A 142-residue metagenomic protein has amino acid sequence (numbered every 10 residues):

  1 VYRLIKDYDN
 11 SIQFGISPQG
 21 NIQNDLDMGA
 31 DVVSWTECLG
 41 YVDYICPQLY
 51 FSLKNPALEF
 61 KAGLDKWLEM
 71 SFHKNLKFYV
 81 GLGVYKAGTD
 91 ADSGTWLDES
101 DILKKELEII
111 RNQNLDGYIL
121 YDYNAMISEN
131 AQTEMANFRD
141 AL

Functional and structural regions predicted by a protein language model:
V1-G29, L76-Y85: Aromatic-lined carbohydrate-recognition surfaces of secreted/lumenal glycan-active proteins
V1-Y2, G63, E106: Alpha-helical packing segments of well-folded alpha/beta enzyme cores
R3, V33-S34, E108: Active-site phosphate/pyrophosphate- and oxyanion-stabilizing loops and adjacent acidic/basic residues in soluble
D7-Y8, S34-G40: Short, conserved, surface-exposed binding loops centered on an aromatic residue
M28-D31, L103: Amphipathic coiled-coil/heptad-repeat helices and related helical stalk/stem segments that mediate oligomerization
D31-S34, G63-K66: A short acidic, amphipathic alpha-helical/loop segment
E37-L58, K66-L142: Substrate-binding cleft of secreted/luminal carbohydrate-active enzymes
